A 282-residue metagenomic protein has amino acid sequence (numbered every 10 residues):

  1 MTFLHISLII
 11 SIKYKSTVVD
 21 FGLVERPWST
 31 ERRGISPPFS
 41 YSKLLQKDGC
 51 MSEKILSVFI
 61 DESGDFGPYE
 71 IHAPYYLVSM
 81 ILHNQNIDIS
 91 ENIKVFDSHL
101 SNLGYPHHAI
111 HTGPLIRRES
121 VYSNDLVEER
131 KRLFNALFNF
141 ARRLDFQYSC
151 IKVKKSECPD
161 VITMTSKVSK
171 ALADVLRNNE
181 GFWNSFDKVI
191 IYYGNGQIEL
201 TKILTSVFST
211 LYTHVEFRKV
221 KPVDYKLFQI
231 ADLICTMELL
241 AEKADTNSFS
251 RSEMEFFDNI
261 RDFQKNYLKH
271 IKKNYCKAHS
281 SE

Functional and structural regions predicted by a protein language model:
T2-E282: Phosphate-ester processing/binding pockets and catalytic centers
